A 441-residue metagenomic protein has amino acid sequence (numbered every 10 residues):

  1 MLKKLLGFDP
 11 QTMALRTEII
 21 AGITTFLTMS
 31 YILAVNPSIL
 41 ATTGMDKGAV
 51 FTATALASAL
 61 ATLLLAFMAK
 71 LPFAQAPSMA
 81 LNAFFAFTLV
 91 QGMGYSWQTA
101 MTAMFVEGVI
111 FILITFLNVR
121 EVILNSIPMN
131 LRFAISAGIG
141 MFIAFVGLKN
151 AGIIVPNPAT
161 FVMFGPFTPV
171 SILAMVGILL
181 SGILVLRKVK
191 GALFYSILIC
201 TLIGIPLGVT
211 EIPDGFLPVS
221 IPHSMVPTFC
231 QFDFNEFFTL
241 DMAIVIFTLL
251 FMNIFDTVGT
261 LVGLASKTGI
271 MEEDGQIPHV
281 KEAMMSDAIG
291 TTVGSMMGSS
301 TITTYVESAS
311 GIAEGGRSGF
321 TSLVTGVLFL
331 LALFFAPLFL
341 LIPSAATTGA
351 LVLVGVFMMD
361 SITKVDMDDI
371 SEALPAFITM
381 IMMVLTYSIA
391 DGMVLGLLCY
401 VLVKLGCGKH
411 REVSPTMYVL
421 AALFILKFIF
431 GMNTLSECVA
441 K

Functional and structural regions predicted by a protein language model:
M1-A49, V162-M163, Y195-K281, I425 (+1 more regions): Helix-loop-helix hairpins and the membrane-proximal interhelical loops of multi-pass alpha-helical transport proteins
L2-N36, A57-S58, S78-F87, Q91-S136 (+1 more regions): Helix-loop-helix junctions within the multi-pass membrane cores of secondary transporters/permeases
I19, I39, I123, G191 (+3 more regions): Residue-level signature of catalytic and energy-coupling elements of molecular machines, predominantly ATP/GTP-dependent
G44-L63: Loop-to-helix transition at the N-terminal end of transmembrane alpha-helices
K47-G48, F73, W97, I389: Membrane-helix interface/capping residues of multi-pass secondary transporters
A59-M79: Juxtamembrane transmembrane-helix boundary signature
M93-P206, T210, L323-A440: Membrane-embedded alpha-helical modules
